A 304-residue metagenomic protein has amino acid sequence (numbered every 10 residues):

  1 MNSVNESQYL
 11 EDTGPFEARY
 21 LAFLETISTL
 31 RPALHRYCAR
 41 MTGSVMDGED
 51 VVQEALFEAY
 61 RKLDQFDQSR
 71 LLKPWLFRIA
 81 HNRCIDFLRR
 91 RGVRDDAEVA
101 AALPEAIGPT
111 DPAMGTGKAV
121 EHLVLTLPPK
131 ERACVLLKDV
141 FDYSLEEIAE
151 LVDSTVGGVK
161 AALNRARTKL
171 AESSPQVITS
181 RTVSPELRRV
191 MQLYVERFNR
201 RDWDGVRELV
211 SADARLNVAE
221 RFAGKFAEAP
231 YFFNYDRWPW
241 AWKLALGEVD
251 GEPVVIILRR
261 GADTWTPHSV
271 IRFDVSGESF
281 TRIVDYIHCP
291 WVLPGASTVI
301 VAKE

Functional and structural regions predicted by a protein language model:
D12-R36, M46: A short, charge-rich alpha-helical start-of-domain segment used by transcription regulators
F16, Q53-L72, R90-G92, S173-S174: Sigma70-family region 2
L34, C38, L76, A80-L88: Hydrophobic-face residues of short alpha-helical interaction/recognition segments
L34, G48-A59, I79, I148 (+1 more regions): Short, small-hydrophobic-rich alpha-helical interface motif
F87-T110: Short, basic/polar amphipathic helix motif occurring as a linker/hinge flanking DNA-binding modules in transcription
P129-K130, F141-G158: Helix-turn-helix DNA-binding module
C134-V135: A short pre-motif secondary-structure segment
V156-G158, L163-L246: Solvent-exposed, charged amphipathic helical/linker segments at domain boundaries
